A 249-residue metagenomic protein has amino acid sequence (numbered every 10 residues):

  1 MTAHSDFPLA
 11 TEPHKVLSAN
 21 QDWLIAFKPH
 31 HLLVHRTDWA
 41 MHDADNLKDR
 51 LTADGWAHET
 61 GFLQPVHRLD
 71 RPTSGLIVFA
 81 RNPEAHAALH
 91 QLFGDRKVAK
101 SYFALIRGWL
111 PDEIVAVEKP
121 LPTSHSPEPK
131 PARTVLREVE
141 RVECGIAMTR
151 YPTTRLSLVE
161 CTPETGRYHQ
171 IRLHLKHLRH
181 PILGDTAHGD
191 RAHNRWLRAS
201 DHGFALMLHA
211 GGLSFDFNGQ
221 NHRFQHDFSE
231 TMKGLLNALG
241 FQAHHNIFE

Functional and structural regions predicted by a protein language model:
M1-L158, W196-R198, N221, F228-E249: RNA pseudouridine synthases
L47, L51, P152-L213: Pseudouridine synthase
L121, G212-F215: Short polybasic amphipathic segments
D216-Q220: Short strand-coil-strand connectors
